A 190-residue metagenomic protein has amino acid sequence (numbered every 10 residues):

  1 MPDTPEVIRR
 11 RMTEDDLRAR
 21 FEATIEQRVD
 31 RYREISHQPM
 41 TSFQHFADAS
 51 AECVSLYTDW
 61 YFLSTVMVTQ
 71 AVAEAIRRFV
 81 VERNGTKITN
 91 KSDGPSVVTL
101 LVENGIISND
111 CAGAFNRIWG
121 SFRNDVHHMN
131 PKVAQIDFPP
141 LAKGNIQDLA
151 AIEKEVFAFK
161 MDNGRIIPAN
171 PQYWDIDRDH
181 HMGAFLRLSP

Functional and structural regions predicted by a protein language model:
M1-Y61, Q172-D177: Charged alpha-helical initiation segments
V7-I8, M40, N109-P190: Charge-enriched, short contiguous segments at helix-coil
Q38, Y57, Y61-S64, I107 (+2 more regions): Non-transmembrane, amphipathic alpha-helical segments
H45-A49, V68, A75, F122: Amphipathic, well-ordered alpha-helical segments in soluble domains
C53-V54, D59-V81: Short, hydrophobic, well-ordered secondary-structure elements
D59, A75-R83, L100-N104, S121 (+2 more regions): Amphipathic alpha-helical interaction surfaces
Y61-T65, T86-N90, A134-D137: Short, surface-exposed helix-loop/turn micro-motifs enriched in polar/charged residues
V81-G113: Short, charged amphipathic alpha-helical segments flanked by flexible coils
